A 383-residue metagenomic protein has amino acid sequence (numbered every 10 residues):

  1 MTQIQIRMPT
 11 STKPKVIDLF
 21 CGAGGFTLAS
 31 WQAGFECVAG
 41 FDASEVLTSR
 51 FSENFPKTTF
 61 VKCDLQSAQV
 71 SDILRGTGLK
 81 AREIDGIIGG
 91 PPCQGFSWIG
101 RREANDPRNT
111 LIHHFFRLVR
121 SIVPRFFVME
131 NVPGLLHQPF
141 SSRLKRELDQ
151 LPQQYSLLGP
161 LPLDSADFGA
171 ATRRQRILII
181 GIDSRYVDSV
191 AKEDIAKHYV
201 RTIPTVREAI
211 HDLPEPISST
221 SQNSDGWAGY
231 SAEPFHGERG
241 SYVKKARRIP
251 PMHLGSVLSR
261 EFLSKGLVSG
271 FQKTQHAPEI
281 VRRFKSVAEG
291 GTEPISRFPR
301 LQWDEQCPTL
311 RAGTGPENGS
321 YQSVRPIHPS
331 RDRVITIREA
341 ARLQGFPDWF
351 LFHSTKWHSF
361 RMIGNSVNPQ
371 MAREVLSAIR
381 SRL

Functional and structural regions predicted by a protein language model:
T2-T10, L144, N368-L376: Class I S-adenosyl-L-methionine
I4-V123, P133-H137, S141-R143, P152: Core alpha/beta nucleotide-donor-binding catalytic domains of modification enzymes
A23, S141, R176, N365-P369 (+1 more regions): Short alpha-helical patches at coil-to-helix transitions and adjacent helical residues in well-structured domains
D72-A81, W98-E289: Class I S-adenosyl-L-methionine
G89, M129, R311-A312: Redox-cofactor binding/interface segments in oxidoreductases and associated redox assembly factors
P91-Q94, S184-R185, G315: Short glycine-rich anion-binding loops that position phosphate/pyrophosphate groups of nucleotides and phosphorylated
E233-L383: C-terminal target-recognition/interaction regions appended to catalytic cores
